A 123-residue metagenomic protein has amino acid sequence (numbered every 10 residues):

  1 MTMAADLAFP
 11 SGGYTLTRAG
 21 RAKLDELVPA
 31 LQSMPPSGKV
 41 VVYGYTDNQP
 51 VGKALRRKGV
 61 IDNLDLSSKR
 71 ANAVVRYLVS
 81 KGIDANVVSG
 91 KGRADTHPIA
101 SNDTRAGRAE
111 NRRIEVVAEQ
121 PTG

Functional and structural regions predicted by a protein language model:
M1-V40, K53, E119-G123: Periplasmic peptidoglycan-binding/tethering modules of Gram-negative envelope proteins
G13-R21, T46-G123: Periplasmic OmpA-like peptidoglycan-binding domain that tethers envelope proteins to the cell wall
Y43: Short beta-strand/loop element within the Bergerat-fold HATPase_c
